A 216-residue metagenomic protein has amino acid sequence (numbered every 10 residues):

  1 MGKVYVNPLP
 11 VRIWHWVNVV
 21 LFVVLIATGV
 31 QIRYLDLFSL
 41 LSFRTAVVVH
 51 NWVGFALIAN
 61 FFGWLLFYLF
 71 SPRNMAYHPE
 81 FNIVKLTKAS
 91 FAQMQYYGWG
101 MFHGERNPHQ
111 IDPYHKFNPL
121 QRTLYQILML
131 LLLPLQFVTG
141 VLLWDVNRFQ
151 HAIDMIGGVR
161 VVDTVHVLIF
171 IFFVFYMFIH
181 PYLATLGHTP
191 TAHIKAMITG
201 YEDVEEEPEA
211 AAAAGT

Functional and structural regions predicted by a protein language model:
M1-T216: Membrane-embedded alpha-helical bundles that constitute the cytochrome b-like, heme-associated redox core of multi-pass
